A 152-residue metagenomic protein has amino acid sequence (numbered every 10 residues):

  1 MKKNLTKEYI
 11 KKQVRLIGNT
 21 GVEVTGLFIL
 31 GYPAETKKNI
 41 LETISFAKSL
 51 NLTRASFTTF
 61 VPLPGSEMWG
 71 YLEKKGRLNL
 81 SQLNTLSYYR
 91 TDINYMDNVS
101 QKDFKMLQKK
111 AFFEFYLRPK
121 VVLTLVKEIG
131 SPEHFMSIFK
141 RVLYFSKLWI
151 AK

Functional and structural regions predicted by a protein language model:
M1-E133: A structural motif corresponding to the C-terminal lobe/cap of the Radical SAM core domain
F139-K152: Short linear elements at protein peripheries
